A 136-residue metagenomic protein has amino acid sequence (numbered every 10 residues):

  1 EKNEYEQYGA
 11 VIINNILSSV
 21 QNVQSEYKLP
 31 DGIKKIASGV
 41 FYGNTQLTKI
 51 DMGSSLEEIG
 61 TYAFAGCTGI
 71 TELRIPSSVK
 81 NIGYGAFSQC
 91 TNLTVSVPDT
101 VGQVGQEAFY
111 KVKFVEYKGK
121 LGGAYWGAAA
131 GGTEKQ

Functional and structural regions predicted by a protein language model:
E1-I13, Q21-K35, N44-E58, T68-N81 (+3 more regions): Structural signature of tandem-repeat unit edges
S38-V40, G60-A63, G83-A86, G105-A108: Consensus positions within tandem repeat domains that build extended binding/scaffold surfaces
A129: Conserved, function-critical positions that sit in or immediately flank catalytic and ligand-binding motifs
